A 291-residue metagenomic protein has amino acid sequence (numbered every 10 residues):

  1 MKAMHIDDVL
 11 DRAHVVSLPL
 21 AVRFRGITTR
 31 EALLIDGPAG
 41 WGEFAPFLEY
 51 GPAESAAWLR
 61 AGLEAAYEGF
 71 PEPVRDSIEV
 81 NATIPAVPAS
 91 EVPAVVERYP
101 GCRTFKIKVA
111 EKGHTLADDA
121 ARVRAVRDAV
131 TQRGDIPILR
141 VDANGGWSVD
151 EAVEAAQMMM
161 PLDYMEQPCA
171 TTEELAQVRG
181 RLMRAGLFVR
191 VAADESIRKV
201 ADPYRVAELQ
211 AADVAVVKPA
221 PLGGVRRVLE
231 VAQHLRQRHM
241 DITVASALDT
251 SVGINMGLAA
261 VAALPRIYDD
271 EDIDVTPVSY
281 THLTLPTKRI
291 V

Functional and structural regions predicted by a protein language model:
K2-M158, L283: N-terminal capping/lid subdomain adjacent to the active-site entrance of alpha/beta enzymes
P19, L248-T250, V275-P277: Glycine-rich beta-alpha junction loops
K106-K108, K218-P221, K288: A general lysine-centric signal
K112-I254: Catalytic core of soluble alpha/beta enzymes
A259-R266: Oxidoreductase and adenylate-handling cofactor-binding alpha/beta cores
Y268-E271: Short helix/strand-capping turn motifs
T281-T287: Conserved small/polar residues in nucleotide/adenosyl-binding loops
